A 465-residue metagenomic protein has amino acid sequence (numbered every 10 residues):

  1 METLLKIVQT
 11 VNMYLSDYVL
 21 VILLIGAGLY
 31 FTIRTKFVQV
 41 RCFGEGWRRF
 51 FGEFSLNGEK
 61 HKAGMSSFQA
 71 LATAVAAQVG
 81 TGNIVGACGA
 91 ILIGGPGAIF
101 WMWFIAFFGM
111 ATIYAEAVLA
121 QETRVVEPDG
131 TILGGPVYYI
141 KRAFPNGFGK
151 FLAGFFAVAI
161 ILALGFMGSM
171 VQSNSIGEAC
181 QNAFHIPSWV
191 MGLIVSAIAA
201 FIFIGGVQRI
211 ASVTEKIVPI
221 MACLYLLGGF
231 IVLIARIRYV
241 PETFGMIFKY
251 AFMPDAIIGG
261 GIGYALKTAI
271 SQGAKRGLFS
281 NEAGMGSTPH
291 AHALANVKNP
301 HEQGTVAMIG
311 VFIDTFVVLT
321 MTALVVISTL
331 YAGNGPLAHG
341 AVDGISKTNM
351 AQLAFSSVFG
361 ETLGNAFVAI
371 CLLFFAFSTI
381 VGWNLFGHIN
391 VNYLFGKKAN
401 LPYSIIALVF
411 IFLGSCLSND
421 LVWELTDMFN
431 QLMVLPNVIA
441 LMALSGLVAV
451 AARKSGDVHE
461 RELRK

Functional and structural regions predicted by a protein language model:
M1-T81, I91-A98, G109, F412 (+2 more regions): N-terminal alpha-helical transmembrane segments of multi-pass membrane transport and channel/translocase proteins
E2-L4, R34-Q39, N83-A87, L164-G177 (+5 more regions): Transmembrane helix-loop junctions in multi-pass membrane proteins
L23-Y30, R34-W47, F156, S173-C180 (+3 more regions): Membrane-interface loop-to-helix entry segments
F31-T32, I105-G130, V137, K141-N174 (+2 more regions): Helix-loop-helix module between adjacent transmembrane segments
F37-M65, G89, G95-P96, A111-G147 (+4 more regions): Flexible loop linkers connecting adjacent transmembrane helices in multi-pass alpha-helical membrane transporters
G58-I93, L119-E122, P128-V137, K141-A143 (+2 more regions): Alpha-helical membrane segments and immediately flanking helix-loop junctions that form or couple to the substrate/ion
F108-E116, L193-V207, V218-R238, S271 (+3 more regions): Selective recognition of specific alpha-helical transmembrane segments in multi-pass small-molecule
A115-R124, P128, F230-M246, P254-Y264 (+4 more regions): Extracellular/periplasmic helix-exit of transmembrane alpha-helices
